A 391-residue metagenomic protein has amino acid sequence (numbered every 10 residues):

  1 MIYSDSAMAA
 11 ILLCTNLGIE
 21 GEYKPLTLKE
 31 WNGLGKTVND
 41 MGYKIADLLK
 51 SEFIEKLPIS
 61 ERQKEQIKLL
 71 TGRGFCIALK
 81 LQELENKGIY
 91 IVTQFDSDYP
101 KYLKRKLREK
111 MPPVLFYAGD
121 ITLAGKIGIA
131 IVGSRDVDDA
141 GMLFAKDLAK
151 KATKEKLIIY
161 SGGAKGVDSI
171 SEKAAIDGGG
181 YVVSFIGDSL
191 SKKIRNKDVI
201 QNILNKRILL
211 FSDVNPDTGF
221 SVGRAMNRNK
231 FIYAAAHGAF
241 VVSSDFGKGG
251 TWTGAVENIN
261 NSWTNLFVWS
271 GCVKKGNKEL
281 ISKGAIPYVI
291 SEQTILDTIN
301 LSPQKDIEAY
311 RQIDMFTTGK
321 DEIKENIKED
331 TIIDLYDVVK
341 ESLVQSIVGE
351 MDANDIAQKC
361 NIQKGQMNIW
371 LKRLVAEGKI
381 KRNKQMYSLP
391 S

Functional and structural regions predicted by a protein language model:
M1-T27, Y43, L49, K68 (+2 more regions): Glycine-biased, small-residue-rich flexible motifs in mid-sequence functional cores and linkers
S51-V92: Alpha-helical interaction/regulatory segments in DNA maintenance proteins
